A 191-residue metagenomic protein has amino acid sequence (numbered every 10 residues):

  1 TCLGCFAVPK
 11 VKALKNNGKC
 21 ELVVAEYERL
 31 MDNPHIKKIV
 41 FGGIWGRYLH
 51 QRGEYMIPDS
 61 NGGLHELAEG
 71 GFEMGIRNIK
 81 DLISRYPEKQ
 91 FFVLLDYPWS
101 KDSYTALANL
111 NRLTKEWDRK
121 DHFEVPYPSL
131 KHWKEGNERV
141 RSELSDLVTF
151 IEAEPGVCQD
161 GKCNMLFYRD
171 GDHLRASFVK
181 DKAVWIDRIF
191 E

Functional and structural regions predicted by a protein language model:
T1-E191: Extracellular glycan-modifying ectodomains
